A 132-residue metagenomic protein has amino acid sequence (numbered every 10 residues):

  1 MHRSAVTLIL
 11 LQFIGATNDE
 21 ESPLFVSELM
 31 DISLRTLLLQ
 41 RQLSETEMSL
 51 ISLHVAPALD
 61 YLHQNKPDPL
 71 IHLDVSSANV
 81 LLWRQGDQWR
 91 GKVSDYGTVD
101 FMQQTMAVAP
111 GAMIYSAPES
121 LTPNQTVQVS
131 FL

Functional and structural regions predicted by a protein language model:
M1-L8: Structural motif at the C-terminus of the N-lobe alphaC helix and the adjacent alphaC-beta4 loop of the Hanks-type
Q12-E21: Short beta-strand micro-motifs within the conserved protein kinase catalytic domain, predominantly in the N-lobe
E20-S33: Conserved short submotifs of the Hanks-type protein kinase catalytic core that shape the nucleotide-binding pocket
L34-L43: AlphaC helix of the protein kinase catalytic domain
H63-W83: Catalytic-loop of the protein kinase fold
A78-Y115: Activation segment/activation loop of eukaryotic-type protein kinase catalytic domains
S120-F131: Conserved end of the kinase activation segment
